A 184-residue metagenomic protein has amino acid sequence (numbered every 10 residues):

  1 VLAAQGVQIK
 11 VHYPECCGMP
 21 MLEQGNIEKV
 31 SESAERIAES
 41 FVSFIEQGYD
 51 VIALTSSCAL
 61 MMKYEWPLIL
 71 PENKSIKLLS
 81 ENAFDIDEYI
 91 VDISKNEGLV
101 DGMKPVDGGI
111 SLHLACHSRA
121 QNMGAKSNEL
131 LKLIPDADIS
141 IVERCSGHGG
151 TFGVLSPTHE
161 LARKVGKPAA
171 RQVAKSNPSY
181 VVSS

Functional and structural regions predicted by a protein language model:
V1-S184: Iron-sulfur cluster-binding electron-transfer modules in prokaryotic oxidoreductases
